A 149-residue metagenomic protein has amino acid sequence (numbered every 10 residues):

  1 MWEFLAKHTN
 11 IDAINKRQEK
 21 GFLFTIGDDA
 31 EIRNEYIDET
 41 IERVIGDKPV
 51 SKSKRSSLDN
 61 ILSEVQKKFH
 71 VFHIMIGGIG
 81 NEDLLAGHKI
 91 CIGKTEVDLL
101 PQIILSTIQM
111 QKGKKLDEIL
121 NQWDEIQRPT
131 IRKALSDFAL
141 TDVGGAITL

Functional and structural regions predicted by a protein language model:
M1-L149: Acidic, low-complexity intrinsically disordered regions
